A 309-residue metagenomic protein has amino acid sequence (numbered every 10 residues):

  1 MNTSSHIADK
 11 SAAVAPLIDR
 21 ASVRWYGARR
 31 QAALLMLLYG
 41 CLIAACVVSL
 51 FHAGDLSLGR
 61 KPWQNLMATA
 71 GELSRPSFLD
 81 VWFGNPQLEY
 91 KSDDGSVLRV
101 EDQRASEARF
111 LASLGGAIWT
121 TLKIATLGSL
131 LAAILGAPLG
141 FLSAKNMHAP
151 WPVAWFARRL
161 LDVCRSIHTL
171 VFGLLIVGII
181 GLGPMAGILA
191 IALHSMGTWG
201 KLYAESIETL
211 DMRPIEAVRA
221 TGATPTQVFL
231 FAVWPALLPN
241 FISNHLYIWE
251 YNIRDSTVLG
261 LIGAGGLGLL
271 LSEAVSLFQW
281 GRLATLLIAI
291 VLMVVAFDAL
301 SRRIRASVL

Functional and structural regions predicted by a protein language model:
M1-L130, L142, N146-A149: N-terminal, non-cleaved signal-anchor transmembrane helix
E107, L111, G115, W119 (+6 more regions): Alpha-helical membrane-protein architecture signal
G116-K123, L139-F172, L202-E205: Cytoplasmic-entry segments and transmembrane alpha-helices of multi-pass inner-membrane transporters
L135-L139, A186, L193-I207, D211-I215 (+4 more regions): Membrane-embedded alpha-helices of multi-pass transport/permease systems
R158-A192: Generic hydrophobic transmembrane alpha-helix motif, especially the helices
G178, I253-I290, S307-L309: Glycine-rich helix-loop "coupling/hinge" segments at transmembrane-helix boundaries in multipass transporters
L210-R213, A217-Q227, F231-L237, A264: Short helix-to-coil transition segments within interhelical loops that connect adjacent transmembrane helices
P225-L259, G281-M293, F297, S301: Transmembrane alpha-helices
